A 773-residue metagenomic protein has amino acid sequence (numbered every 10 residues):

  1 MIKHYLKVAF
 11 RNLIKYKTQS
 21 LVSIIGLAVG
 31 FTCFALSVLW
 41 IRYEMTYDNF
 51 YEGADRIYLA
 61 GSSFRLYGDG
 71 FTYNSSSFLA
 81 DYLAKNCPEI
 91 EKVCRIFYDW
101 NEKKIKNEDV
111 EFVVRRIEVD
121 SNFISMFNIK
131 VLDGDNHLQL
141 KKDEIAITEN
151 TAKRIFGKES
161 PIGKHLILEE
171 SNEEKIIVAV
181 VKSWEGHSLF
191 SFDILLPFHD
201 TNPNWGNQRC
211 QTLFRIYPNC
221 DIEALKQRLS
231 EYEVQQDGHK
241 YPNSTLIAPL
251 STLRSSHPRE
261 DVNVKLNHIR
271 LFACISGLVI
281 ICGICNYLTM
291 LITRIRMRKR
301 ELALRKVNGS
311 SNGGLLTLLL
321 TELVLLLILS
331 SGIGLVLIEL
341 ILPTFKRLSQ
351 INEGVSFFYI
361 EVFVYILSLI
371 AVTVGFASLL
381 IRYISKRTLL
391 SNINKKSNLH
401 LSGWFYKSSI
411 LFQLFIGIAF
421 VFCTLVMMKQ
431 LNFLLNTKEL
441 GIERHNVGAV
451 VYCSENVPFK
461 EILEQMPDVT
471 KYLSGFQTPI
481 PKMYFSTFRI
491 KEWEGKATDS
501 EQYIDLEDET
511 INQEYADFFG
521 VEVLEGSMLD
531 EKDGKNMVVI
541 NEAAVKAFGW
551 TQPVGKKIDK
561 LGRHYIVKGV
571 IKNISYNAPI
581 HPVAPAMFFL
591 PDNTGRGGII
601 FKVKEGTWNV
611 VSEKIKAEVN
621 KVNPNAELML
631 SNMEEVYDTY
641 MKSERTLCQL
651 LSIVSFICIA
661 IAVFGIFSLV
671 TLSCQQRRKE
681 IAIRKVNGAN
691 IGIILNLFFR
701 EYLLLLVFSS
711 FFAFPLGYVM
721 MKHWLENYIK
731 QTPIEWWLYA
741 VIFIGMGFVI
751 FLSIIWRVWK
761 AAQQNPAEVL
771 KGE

Functional and structural regions predicted by a protein language model:
K3-L6, R11, K15, Q19 (+9 more regions): Membrane-helix entry/capping segments
L6-I14, T18, V22, G26 (+4 more regions): Intracellular coupling helices
L13, S23, E44, A60 (+29 more regions): Generic structural signal for small/hydrophobic residues in well-ordered secondary structure, especially within
K15-R42, K265-R300, L327-I328, G332 (+4 more regions): Hydrophobic alpha-helical transmembrane segments of multi-pass inner-membrane transport and secretion
T32, L36, L246, L323-L389 (+2 more regions): Small-residue-rich transmembrane alpha-helices
S37-E102, P203, N207-R215, A224-R228 (+5 more regions): Membrane-proximal extracellular/periplasmic loop immediately following the first transmembrane helix
D120-D133, I145-V264, E461-T639: Mid-to-C-terminal secondary-structure elements that act as membrane-proximal/extracytoplasmic interface segments
N625-L706, S710, M721: C-terminal transmembrane helical bundles of large multi-pass transporters and their helix-start/helix-kink determinants
